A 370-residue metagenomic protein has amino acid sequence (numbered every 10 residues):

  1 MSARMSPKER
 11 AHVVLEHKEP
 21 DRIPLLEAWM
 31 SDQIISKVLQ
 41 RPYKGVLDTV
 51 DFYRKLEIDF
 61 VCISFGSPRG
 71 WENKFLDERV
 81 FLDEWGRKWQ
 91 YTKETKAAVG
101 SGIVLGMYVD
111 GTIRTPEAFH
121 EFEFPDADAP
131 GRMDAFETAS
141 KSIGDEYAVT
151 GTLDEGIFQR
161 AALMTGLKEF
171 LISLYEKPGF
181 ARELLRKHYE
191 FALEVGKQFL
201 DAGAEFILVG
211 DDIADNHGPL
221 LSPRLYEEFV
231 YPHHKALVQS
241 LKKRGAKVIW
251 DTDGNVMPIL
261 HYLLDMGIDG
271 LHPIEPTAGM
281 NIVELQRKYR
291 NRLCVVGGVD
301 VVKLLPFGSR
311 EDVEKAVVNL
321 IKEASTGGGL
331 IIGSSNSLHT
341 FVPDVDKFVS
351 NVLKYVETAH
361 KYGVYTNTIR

Functional and structural regions predicted by a protein language model:
M1-M30, I34-D48, L82, K88-Y91 (+3 more regions): Active-site loop segments of alpha/beta catalytic cores
V46-F65, A202: Catalytic domains of carbohydrate-active enzymes, especially glycoside hydrolases
V50, S67-G70, L320: Short linear loop/turn motifs
I58, V80-L82: Acidic/aromatic-lined carbohydrate-recognition and catalytic surfaces of CAZymes acting on diverse glycans
S64-R79: Short acidic, Pro/Gly- and aromatic-enriched capping/linker segments at domain boundaries
D110-I113: Membrane-proximal, proline-rich intrinsically disordered regions
